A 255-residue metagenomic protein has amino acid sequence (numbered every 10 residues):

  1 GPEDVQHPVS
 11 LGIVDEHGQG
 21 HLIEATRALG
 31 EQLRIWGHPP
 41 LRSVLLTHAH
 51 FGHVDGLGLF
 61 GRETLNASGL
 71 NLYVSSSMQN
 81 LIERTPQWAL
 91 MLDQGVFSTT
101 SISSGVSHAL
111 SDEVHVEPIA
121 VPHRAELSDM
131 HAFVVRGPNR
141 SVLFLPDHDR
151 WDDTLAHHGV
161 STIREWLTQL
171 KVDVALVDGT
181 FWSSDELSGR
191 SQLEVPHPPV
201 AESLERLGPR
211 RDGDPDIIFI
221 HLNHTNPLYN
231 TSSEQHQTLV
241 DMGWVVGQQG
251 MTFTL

Functional and structural regions predicted by a protein language model:
G1-W36, S101-T162, T168, G250-L255: Core dinuclear metal-dependent hydrolase active-site scaffold
H17-Y73, D173: Active-site metal-binding motif and surrounding structural segment of the metallo-beta-lactamase
W36-H38, G58-R62, P86-A89, H131-A132 (+3 more regions): Short, glycine/charged-enriched secondary-structure capping and boundary segments
P39, G52, G95, D112-V114 (+1 more regions): Structured loop/turn residues at beta-strand edges in well-structured enzyme cores
N66-G69, S76-S101, T225-N226: Active-site neighborhood of divalent metal-dependent phosphoester bond hydrolases
L70-Q79, L176, I218-I220: Short internal beta-strands
S98-T99, H115-V116, D241-V245: Active-site regions of enzymes building and remodeling cell-envelope glycoconjugates
S141, D149-G250: Cap/insert and terminal regions of metallo-dependent hydrolase folds
